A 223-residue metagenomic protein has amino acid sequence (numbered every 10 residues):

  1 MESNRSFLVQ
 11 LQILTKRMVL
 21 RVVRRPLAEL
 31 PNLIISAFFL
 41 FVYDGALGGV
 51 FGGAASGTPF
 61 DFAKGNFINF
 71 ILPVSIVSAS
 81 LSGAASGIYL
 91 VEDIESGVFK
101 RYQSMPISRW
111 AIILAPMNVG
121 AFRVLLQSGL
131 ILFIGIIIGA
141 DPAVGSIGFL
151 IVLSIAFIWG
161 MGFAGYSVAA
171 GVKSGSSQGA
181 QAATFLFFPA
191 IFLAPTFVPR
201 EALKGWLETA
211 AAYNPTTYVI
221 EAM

Functional and structural regions predicted by a protein language model:
M1-K16, F163, W206-T217: Short, membrane-interfacial amphipathic segments enriched in basic
E2-Q10, R17-S96, W110, V124 (+3 more regions): Transmembrane helix-boundary elements of multi-pass transport/secretion proteins, especially ABC-type permease modules
L27-A28, A111, G179, T209: Residue-level recognition of membrane-helix boundary sites in multi-pass small-molecule transporters
P31-I35, P73, L114-A115, A182-L186 (+1 more regions): Hydrophobic core positions of alpha-helical segments in small-molecule transporters and transporter systems
S36-A37, S75, G120, A156 (+2 more regions): Residue-level recognition of pore/gate-forming positions within transmembrane alpha-helices of multi-pass
G45-V50, G171-T217: Transmembrane helix segments
R101-W110: Short helix-to-coil transition segments within interhelical loops that connect adjacent transmembrane helices
R109-T184: Alpha-helical transmembrane segments and their short interhelical loops
